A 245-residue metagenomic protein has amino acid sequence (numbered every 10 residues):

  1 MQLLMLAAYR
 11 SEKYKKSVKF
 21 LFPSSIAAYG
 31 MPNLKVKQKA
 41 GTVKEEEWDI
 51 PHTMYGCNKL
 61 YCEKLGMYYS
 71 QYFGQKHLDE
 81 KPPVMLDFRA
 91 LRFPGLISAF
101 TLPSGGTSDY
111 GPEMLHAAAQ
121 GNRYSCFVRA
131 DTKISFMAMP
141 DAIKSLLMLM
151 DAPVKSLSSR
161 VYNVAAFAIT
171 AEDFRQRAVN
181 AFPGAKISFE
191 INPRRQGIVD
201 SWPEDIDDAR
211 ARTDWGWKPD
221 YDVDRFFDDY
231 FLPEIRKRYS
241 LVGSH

Functional and structural regions predicted by a protein language model:
Q2-L3, L60-M67, Q71, G111-P112 (+1 more regions): Conserved active-site helix of classical SDR/Rossmann-fold NAD(P)-dependent CH-OH oxidoreductases
L3-M54: Conserved Rossmann-fold NAD(P)-dependent oxidoreductase catalytic core, especially the SDR/UDP-sugar
L21-P23, E80, L91: Hydrophobic structural elements of the Rossmann-like NAD(P)H-binding subdomain that define the short-chain
I26-Y29, L96-S98, A142, I169: Conserved sequence/active-site signature of Rossmann-fold short-chain dehydrogenase/reductase
M31-K35, I50-R89, A118-Q120: Active-site Tyr-X1-5-Lys
E46-I50, H77, A90-G105, E113-M137: A conserved pocket-lining segment of Rossmann-fold NAD(P)-dependent short-chain dehydrogenase/reductase
L60, V84, L96-P112, M139-P140 (+1 more regions): Glycine/proline-rich active-site loop of Rossmann-fold NAD(P)-dependent oxidoreductases
N122, F127-R129, S135-H245: C-terminal substrate-binding subdomain of Rossmann-fold SDR/epimerase-dehydratase oxidoreductases
